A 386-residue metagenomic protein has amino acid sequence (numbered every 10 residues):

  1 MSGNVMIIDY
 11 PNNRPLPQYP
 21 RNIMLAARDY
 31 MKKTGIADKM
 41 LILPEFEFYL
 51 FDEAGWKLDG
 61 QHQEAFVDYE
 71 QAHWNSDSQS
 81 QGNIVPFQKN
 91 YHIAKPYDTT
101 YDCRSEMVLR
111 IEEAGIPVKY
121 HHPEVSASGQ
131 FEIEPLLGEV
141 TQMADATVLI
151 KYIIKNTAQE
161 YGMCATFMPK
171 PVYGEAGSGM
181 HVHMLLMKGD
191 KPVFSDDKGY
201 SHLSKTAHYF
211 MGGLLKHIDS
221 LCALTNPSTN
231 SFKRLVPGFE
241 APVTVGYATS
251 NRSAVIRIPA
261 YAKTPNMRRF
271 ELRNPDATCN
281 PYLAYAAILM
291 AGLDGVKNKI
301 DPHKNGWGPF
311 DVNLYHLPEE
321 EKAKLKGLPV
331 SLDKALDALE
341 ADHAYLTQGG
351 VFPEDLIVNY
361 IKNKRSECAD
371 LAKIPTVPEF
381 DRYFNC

Functional and structural regions predicted by a protein language model:
M1-C386: Glycine-rich, acidic/polar active-site loops that bind/position phosphate-bearing ligands
